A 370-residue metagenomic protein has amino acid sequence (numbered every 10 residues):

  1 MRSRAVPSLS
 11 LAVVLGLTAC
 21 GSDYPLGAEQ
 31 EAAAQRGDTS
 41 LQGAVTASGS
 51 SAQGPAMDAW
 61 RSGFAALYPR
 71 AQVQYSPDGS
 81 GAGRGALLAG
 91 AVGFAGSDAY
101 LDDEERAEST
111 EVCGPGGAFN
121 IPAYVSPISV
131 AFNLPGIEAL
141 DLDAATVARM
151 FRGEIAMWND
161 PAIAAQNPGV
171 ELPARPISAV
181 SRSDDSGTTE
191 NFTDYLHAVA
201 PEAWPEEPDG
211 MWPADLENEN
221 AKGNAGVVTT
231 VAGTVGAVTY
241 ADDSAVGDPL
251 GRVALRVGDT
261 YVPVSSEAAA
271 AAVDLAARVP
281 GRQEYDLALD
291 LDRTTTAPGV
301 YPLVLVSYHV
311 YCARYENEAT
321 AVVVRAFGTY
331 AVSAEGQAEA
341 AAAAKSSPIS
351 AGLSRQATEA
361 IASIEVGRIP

Functional and structural regions predicted by a protein language model:
M1-S10: Bacterial N-terminal signal peptides that target proteins for export
L15-A19: C-terminal motif of bacterial Sec signal peptides marking the signal peptidase cleavage site
S22-Y24, G37-S40, V170-R175, R293-P370: Extracellular/periplasmic juxtamembrane helices and adjacent flexible linkers that interface with membrane partners
Y24-A164, V228-T230, A241-D248: N-terminal segment of the mature folded domain
D58-R70, L88-V92, Y100, F132-P135 (+9 more regions): Sec-exported extracytoplasmic/periplasmic mature domains
R84, D185-R278: Ligand-binding pocket segment of bilobal, Venus flytrap-like solute-binding proteins
P115-F132, A254-Y308: Periplasmic-binding protein-like
P127-A131, I137-V228: Extracytoplasmic ligand-binding site segments that recognize negatively charged/polar headgroups
